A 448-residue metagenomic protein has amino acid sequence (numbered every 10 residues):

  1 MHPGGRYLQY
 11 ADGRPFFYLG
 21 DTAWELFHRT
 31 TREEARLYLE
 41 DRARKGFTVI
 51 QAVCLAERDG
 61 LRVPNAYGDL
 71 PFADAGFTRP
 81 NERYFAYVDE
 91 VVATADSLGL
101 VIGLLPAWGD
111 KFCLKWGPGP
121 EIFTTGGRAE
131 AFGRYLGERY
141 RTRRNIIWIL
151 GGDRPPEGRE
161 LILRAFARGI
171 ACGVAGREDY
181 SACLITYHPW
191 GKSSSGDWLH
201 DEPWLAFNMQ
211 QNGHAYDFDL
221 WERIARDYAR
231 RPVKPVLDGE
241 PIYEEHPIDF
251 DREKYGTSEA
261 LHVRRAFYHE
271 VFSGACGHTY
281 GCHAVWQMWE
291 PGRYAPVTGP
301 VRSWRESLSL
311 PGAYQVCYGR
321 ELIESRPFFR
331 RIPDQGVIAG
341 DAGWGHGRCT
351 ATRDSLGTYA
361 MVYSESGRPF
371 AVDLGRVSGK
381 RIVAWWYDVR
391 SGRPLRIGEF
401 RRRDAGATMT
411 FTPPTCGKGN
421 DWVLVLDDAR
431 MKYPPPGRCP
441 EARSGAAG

Functional and structural regions predicted by a protein language model:
M1-G5, G379-R381: A short, compositionally biased
P3-D219: Active-site mouth of glycoside hydrolases
R14, E244-H246, E259-G398, P413-G445: Aromatic- and carboxylate-lined catalytic core of secreted/periplasmic carbohydrate-active enzymes
L19, G398-F400: Short hydrophobic alpha-helix segments
K45-G46, L98, T142-R143, W204 (+5 more regions): Structured helix-beta-strand junction loops
A131, N145, G151-M288, R293-L308: Extracellular glycoside hydrolase catalytic/binding regions
A407-M409: Short strand-edge motifs at loop-to-beta-strand transitions and within beta-strands of extracellular beta-rich domains
